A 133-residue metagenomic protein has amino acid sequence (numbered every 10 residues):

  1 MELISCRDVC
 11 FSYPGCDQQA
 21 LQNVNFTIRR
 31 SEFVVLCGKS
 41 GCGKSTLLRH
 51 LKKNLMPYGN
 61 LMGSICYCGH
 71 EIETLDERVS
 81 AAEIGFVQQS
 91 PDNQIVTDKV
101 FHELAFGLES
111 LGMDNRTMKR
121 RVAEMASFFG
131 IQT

Functional and structural regions predicted by a protein language model:
M1-C6, C10-N23, L55-Y58, D76 (+1 more regions): A short, flexible loop at the N-terminus of ABC-type nucleotide-binding domains that lies
I28-R30, V79: Conserved hydrophobic segment flanking the Walker A/P-loop of ABC-type ATPase nucleotide-binding domains
V34, S45-Y58: Short, conserved post-Walker A segment of ABC-type ATPase nucleotide-binding domains
V35, R78-Q89, D98: ABC nucleotide-binding domain signature
C37-S40: The feature captures the beta-strand-to-loop junction immediately N-terminal to the Walker
N60-E71, S80: Conserved ABC transporter NBD signature motif
G85, D92, D98-E109, K119 (+1 more regions): Short helical segment in ABC ATPase nucleotide-binding domains corresponding to the A-loop/adjacent helical element
R116-T133: Conserved ABC ATPase "signature" region
